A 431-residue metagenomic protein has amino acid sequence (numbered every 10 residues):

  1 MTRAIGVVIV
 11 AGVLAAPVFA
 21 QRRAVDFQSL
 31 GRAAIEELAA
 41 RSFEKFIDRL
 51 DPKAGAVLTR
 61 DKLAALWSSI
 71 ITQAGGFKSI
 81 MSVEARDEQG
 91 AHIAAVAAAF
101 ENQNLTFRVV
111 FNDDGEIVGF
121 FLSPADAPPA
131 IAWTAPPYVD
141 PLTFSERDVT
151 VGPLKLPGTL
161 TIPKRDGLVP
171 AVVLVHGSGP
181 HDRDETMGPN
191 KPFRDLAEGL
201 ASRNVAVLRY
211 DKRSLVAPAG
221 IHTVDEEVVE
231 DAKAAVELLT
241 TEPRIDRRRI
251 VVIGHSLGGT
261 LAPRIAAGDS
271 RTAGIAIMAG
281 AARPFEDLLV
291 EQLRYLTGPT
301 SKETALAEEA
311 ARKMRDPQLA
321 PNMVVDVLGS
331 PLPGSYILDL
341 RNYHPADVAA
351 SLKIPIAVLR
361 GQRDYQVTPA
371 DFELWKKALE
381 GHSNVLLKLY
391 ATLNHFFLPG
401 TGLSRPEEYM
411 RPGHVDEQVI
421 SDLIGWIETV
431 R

Functional and structural regions predicted by a protein language model:
Q28-A33, F43-G90: Short solvent-exposed beta->alpha transition segments
A127-G167: N-terminal cap/lid segment of alpha/beta-hydrolase-fold proteins
L168-G177: Short beta-strand element of the alpha/beta-hydrolase
D195-A217: Conserved alpha/beta-hydrolase
H222-P243: Alpha/beta-hydrolase active-site loop
G274-S351, G381: Accessory cap/linker subdomain of secreted extracellular hydrolases
L352, V358-R360: Short beta-strand/loop motif that positions the catalytic acidic residue of the alpha/beta-hydrolase fold
L393-F396, T401-R431: Catalytic active-site module of serine/aspartate enzymes centered on a nucleophile-bearing elbow/loop
